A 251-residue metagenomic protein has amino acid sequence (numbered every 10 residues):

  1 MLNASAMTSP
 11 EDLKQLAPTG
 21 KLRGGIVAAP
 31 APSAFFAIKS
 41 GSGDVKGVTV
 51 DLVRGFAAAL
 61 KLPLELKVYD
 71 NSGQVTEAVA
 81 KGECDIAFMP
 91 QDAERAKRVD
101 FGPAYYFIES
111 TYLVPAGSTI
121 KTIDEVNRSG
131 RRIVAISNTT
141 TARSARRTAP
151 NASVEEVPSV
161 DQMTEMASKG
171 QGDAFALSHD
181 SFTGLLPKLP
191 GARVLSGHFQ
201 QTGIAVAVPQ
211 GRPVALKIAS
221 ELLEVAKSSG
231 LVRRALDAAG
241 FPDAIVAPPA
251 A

Functional and structural regions predicted by a protein language model:
M1-T8, D12-K14, T140-V157, E224-A251: Ligand-binding clefts/hinges and TM-proximal coupling segments of bilobed small-molecule sensing domains
L2-P90, S229, A238: Extracytoplasmic small-molecule ligand-binding "clamshell" domains of the periplasmic binding protein/Venus flytrap
G20-A28, I38, K46, D124-T141 (+1 more regions): Short loop->beta-strand "edge-of-pocket" segments that line small-molecule binding or catalytic clefts across diverse
G25-A31, V68-S72, G82-E94, A116 (+5 more regions): Beta->alpha turn/N-cap motifs
A34-G41, V53-P63, T141-S159, L186-P187: Ligand-binding cleft/hinge of the Venus flytrap
V50, R54, A58, P63-N127 (+1 more regions): Acidic, polar ligand-binding/catalytic clefts
F56, V79-A80, V126, M166-S168 (+2 more regions): Hydrophobic residues within well-ordered alpha-helices
F107-G117, Q162, H179, T183-E224 (+1 more regions): Periplasmic-binding protein-like
